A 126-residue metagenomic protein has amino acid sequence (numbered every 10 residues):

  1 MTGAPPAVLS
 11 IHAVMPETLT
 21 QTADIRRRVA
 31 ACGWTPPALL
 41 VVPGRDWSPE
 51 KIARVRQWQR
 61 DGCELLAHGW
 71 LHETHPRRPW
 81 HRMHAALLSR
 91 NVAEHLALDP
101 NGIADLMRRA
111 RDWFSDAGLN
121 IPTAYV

Functional and structural regions predicted by a protein language model:
M1-E64: Active-site beta->alpha N-cap acidic-glycine motif
G3-P6, C32-T35, L88-N91, F114-G118: A short alpha-helix capping/helix-coil boundary motif
H12, L65-H68, A110, Y125: Conserved, mostly hydrophobic/aromatic
T18, H75-R78, L98-A104: Short acidic/polar alpha-helix capping motifs at helix-coil junctions
P43, L71, V126: Short, solvent-exposed turn/loop segments enriched in Gly/Ser/Thr/Pro and often Arg
C63-H81: Short, solvent-exposed beta-strand-terminating loops
P79-L98: Active-site gating loops and adjacent loop-to-helix segments of metal-dependent hydrolytic enzymes
H95-V126: Catalytic domains of cell-wall/extracellular-matrix polysaccharide-remodeling enzymes, centered on de-N-acetylation
